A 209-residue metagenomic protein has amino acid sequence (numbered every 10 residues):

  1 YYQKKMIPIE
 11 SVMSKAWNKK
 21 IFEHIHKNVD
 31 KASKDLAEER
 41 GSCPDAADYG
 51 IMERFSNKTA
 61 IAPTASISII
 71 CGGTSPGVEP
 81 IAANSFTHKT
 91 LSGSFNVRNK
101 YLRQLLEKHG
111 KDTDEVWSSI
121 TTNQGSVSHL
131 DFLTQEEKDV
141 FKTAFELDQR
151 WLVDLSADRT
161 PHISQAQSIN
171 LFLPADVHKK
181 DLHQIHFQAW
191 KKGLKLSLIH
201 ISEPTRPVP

Functional and structural regions predicted by a protein language model:
Y1-K5, K20-R40, G77, N84 (+6 more regions): Generic, well-ordered alpha-helical scaffold segments in large soluble proteins
Y1-Q3, M52-A82, D181-L182, H186-L194: Conserved phosphate/anionic-ligand binding catalytic regions in large, soluble enzymes, centered on
K4-T64, Q135-K138: Internal maturation/activation junctions in enzymes
I7-K27, N57, S68, H88-N96 (+4 more regions): Hydrophobic alpha-helical scaffolding
E53-S56, T64-S66, R103, K138 (+2 more regions): Active-site lining segments that contact anionic ligands and/or coordinate catalytic metals
S66-I70, T74-K138: Gly/Pro-rich active-site capping loops and adjacent beta-alpha segments that organize cofactor/substrate pockets
T113-K179: Generic long, charged, amphipathic alpha-helical segments
H200-P209: Single conserved hydrophobic/aromatic residue that forms the stacking wall/gate of nucleotide- or nucleobase-binding
